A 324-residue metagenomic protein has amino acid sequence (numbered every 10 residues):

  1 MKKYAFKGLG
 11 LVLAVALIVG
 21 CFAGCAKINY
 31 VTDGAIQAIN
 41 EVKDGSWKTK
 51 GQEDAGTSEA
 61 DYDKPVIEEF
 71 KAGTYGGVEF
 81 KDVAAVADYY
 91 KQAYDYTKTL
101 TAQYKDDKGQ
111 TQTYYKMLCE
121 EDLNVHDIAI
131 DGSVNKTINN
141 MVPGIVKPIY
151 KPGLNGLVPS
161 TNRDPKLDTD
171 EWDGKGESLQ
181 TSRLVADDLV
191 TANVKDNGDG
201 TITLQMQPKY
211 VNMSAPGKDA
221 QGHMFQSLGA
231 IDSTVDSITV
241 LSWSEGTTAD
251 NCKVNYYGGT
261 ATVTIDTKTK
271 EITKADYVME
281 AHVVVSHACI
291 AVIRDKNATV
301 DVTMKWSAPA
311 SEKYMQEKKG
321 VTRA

Functional and structural regions predicted by a protein language model:
M1-V12: Bacterial N-terminal signal peptides that target proteins for export
V12-V19: Alpha-helical transmembrane segments
G20-G24: C-terminal motif of bacterial Sec signal peptides marking the signal peptidase cleavage site
A26-A324: Subset-of-secretome marker
